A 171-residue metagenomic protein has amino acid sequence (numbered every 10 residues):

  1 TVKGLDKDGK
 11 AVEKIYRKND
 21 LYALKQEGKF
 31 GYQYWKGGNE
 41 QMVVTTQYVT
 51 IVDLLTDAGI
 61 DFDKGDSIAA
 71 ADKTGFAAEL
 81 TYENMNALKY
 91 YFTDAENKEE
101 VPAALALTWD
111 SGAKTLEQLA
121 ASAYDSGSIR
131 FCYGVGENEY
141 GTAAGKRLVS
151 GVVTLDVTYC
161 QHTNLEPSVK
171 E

Functional and structural regions predicted by a protein language model:
T1-E171: N-terminal intrinsically disordered, low-complexity segments enriched in P/E/S/T
